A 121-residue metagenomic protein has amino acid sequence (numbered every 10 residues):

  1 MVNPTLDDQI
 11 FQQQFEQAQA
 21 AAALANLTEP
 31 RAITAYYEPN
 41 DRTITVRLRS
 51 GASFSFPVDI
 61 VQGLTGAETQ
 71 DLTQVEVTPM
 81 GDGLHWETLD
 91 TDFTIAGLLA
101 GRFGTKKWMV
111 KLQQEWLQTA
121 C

Functional and structural regions predicted by a protein language model:
M1-C121: Motif-centric detector for short Cys/His coordination patterns
